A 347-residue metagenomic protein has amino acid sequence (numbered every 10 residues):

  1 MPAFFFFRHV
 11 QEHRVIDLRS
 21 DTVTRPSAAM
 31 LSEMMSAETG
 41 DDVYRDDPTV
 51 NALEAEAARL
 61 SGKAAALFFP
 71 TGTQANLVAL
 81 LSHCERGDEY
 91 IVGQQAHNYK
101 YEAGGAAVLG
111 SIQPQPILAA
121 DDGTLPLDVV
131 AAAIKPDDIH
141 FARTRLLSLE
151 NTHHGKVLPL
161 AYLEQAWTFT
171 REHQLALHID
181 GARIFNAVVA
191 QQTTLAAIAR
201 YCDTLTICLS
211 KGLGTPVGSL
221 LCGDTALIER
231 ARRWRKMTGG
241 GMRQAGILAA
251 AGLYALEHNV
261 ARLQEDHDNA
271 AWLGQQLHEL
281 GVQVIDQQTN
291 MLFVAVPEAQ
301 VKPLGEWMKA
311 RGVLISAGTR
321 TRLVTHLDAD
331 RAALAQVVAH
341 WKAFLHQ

Functional and structural regions predicted by a protein language model:
M1-F6: N-terminal leader/targeting segments
V10-E298, K302-A329, V337-L345: Conserved PLP-enzyme active-site core in the AAT-like
